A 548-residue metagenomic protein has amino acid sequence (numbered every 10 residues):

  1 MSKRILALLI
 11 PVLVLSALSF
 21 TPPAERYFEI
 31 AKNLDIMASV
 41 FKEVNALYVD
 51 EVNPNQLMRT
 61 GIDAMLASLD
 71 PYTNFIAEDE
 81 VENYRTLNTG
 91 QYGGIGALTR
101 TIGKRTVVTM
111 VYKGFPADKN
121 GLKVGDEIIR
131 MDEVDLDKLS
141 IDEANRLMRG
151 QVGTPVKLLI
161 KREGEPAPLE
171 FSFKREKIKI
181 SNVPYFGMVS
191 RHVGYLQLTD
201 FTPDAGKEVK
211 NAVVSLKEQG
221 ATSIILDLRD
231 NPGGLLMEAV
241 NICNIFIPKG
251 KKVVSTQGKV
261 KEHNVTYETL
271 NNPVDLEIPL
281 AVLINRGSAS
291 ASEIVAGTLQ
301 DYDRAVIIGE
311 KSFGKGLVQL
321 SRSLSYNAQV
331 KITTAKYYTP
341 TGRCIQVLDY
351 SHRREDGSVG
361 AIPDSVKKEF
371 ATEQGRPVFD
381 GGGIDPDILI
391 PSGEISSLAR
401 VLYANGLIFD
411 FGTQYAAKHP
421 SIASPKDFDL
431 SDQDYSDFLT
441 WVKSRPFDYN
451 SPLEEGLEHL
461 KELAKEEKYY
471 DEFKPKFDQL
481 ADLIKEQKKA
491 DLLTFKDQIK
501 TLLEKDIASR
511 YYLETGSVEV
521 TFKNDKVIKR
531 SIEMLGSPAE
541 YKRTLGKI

Functional and structural regions predicted by a protein language model:
M1-Y27: Bacterial Sec-dependent N-terminal signal peptides
A17-N33, M37-P54, A77, V107-V111 (+4 more regions): Cleft-lining beta-strand/loop regions that shape enzyme active-site pockets
S39, E43-L47, E51, N55 (+22 more regions): Structured segments of extracytoplasmic/periplasmic soluble domains in secreted or envelope-associated proteins
Y48-T109, P155-R175, I180-Y185, F522-I532 (+1 more regions): Extended, small/polar residue-biased N-terminal targeting/export presequences and adjacent propeptide/linker tracts
A77, T339, S431: Residue-level signal for threonine
I95-G96, N272, K331-T333: A structural signal for short loop-to-beta-strand junctions that line the ligand-binding cleft of periplasmic/secreted
A291, G297, D303, E310 (+2 more regions): Polar, glycine-rich mid-to-C-terminal structural blocks that act as macromolecule-binding/assembly scaffolds
C344-I345, D349-S351, E355-I548: Conserved functional hotspot residues or short segments at active or partner-binding sites across diverse domains
